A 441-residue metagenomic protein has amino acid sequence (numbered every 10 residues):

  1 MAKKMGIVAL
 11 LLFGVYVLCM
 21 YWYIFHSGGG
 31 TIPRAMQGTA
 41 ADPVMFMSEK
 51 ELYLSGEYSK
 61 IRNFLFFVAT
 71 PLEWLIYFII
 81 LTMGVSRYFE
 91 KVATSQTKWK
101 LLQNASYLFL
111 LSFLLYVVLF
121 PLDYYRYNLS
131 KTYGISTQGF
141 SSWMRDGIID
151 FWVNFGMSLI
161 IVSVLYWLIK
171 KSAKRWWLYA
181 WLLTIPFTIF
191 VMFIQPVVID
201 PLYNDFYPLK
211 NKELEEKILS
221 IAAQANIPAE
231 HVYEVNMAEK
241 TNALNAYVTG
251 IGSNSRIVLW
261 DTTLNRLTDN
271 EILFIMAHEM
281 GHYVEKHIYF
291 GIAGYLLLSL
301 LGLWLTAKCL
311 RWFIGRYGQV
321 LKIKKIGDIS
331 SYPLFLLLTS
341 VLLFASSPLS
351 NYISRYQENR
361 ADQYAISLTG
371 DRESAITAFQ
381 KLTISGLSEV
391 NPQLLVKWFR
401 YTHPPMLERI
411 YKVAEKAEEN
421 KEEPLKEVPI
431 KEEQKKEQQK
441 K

Functional and structural regions predicted by a protein language model:
A2, A9, F13-Y16, M20-L81 (+4 more regions): Polar-ligand-bearing catalytic/cofactor-coordination segments of membrane-embedded or membrane-tethered inner-membrane
G6-A9, P333: Sec-dependent signal peptide hydrophobic core
I326-V341, A345: Generic long, charged, amphipathic alpha-helical segments
